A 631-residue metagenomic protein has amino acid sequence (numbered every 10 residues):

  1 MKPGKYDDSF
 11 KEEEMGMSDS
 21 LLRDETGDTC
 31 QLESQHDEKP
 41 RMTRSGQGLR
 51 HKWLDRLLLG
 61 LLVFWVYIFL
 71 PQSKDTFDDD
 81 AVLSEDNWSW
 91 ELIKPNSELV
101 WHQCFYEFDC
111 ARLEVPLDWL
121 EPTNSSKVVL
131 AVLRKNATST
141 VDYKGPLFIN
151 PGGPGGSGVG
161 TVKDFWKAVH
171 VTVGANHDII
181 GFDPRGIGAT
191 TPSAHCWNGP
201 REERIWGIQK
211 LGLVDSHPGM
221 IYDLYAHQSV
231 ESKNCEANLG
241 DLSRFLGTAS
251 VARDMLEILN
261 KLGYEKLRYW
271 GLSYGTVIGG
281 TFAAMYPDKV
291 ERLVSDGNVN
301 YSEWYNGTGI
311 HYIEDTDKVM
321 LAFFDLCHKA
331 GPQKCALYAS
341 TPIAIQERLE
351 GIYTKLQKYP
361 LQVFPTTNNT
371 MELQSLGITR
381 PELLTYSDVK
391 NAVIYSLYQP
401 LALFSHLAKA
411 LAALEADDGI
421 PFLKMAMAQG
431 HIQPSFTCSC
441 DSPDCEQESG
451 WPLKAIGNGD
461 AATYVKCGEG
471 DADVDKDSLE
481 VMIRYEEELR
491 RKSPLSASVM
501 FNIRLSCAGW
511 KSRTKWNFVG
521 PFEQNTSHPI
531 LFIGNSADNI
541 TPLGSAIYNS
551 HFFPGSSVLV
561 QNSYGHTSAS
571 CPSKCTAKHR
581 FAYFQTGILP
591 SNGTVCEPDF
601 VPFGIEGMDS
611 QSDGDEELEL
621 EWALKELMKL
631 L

Functional and structural regions predicted by a protein language model:
M1-R50: Short, low-complexity, Lys/Arg-enriched N-terminal segments of secretory-pathway carbohydrate enzymes
R50-T76: Terminal signal-anchor or tail-anchor transmembrane helices that tether membrane-associated enzymes to cellular
R56, Y67, S295, P342 (+2 more regions): Catalytic cores of carbohydrate-active enzymes across secretory and cytosolic contexts
T76-D388, Y464-V465, G470-L631: Gly/Pro-rich cap/lid or specificity-loop segments adjacent to the active site
A330-K334, P400, L414-F422, H431-S435 (+1 more regions): Short, solvent-exposed helix-helix connector turns and helix-capping sites enriched in acidic/polar residues
K355, S396, A413-D417, A428-P434 (+1 more regions): A short structural micro-motif
E382-I420: P-loop NTPase catalytic cores that bind/hydrolyze ATP
K424-G470: Long, low-complexity segments enriched in small/aliphatic residues
